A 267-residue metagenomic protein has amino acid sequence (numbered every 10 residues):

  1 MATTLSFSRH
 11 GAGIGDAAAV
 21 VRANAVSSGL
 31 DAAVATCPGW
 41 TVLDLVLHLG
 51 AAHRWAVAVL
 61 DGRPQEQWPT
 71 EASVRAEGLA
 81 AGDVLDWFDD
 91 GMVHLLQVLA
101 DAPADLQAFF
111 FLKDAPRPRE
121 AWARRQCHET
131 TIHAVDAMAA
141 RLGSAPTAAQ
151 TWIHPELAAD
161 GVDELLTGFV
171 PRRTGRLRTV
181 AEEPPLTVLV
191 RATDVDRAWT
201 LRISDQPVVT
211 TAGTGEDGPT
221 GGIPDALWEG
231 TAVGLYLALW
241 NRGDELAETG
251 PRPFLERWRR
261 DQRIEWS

Functional and structural regions predicted by a protein language model:
M1-G15, A19, A23-V26, D217-P219 (+2 more regions): Actinobacteria-biased recognition of intrinsically disordered, low-complexity terminal regions
L5-A76, G82-D86, D90-G91, L95: Active-site-proximal cofactor/substrate-binding loop regions of enzyme domains
S27-Q67, K113-R176, L235: Short, contiguous alpha-helical
Q67-E71, Q107-K113, V209-T210, G215: Conserved catalytic-core motifs characterized by acidic clusters
D86-A134: Hydrophobic alpha-helical segments and helix pairs
D163-L201: A glycine-rich beta-turn/hairpin centered on an aromatic-Pro dipeptide
V190-A232: Acidic/His-leaning functional-site neighborhoods
G218-S267: C-terminal interaction segments
